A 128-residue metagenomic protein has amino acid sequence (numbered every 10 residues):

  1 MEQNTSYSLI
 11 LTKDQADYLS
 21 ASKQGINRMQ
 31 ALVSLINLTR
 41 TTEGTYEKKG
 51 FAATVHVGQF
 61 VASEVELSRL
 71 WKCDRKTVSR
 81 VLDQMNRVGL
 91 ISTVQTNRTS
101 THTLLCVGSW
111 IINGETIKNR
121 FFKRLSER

Functional and structural regions predicted by a protein language model:
M1, S109, N113-R128: Charged low-complexity intrinsically disordered patches
M1-V65: Short recognition helix of helix-turn-helix/winged-helix DNA-binding domains
A16, R98, S109-I111: Generic "edge-of-domain/loop-turn" microfeature
A21, T41-T103: Winged helix-turn-helix DNA-binding recognition segment
L105-V107: Short loop/turn motifs enriched for small/polar and acidic residues
